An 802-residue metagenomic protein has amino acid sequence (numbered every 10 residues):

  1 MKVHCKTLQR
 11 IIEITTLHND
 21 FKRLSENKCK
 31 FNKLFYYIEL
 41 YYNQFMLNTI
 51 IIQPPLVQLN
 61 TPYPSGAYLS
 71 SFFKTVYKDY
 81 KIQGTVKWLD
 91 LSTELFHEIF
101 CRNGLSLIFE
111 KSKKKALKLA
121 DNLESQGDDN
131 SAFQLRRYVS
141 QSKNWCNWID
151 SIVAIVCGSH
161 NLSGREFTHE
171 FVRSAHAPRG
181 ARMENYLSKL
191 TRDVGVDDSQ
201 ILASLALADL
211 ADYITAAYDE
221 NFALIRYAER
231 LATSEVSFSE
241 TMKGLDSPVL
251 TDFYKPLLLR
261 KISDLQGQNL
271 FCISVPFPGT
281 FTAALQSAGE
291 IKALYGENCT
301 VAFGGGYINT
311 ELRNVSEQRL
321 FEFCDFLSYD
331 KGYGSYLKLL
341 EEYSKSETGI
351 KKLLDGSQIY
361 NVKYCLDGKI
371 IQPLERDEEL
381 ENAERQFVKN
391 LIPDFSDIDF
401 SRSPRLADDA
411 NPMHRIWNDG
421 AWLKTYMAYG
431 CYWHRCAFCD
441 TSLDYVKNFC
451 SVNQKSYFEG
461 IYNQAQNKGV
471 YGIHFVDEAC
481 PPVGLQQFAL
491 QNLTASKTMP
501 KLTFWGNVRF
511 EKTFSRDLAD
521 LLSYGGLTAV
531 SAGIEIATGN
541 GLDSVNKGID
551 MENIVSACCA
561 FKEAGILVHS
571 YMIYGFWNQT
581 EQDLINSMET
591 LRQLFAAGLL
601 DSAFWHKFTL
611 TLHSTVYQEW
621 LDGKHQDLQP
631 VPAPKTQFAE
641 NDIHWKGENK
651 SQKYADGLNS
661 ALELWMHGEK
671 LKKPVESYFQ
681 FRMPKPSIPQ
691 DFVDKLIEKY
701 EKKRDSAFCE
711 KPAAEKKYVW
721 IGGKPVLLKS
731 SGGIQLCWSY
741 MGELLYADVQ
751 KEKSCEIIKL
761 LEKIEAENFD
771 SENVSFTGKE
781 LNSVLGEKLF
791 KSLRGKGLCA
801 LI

Functional and structural regions predicted by a protein language model:
I11, T16, K30-Y42: Short, positively charged and aromatic/hydrophobic N-terminal segments
E26, F35-Y36, N43, L47-P54 (+8 more regions): Radical SAM enzyme core and accessory elements
T49-V57, N298-A302, F458-L567, F576: Conserved SAM/AdoMet-binding glycine-rich loop
L56-L59, P64-S65, L69-L105, A116-L119 (+7 more regions): Glycine-rich beta-alpha loop elements in corrinoid/cobalamin-binding modules across cobalamin-dependent enzymes
W88-I99, I308-E317, N540-V545, Y574-Q582 (+2 more regions): Flexible glycine/acidic-rich beta-alpha junction loops that bind and position SAM and/or redox cofactors in anaerobic
E317-K338, L521-A529, N586-L610: Structural recognition of alpha->loop->beta junctions
K369-K424, E743-L745, K796-I802: N-terminal [4Fe-4S]-dependent radical SAM core
W417-K455: Canonical Radical SAM [4Fe-4S] cluster-binding loop centered on the CxxxCxxC motif and its immediate flanking residues
